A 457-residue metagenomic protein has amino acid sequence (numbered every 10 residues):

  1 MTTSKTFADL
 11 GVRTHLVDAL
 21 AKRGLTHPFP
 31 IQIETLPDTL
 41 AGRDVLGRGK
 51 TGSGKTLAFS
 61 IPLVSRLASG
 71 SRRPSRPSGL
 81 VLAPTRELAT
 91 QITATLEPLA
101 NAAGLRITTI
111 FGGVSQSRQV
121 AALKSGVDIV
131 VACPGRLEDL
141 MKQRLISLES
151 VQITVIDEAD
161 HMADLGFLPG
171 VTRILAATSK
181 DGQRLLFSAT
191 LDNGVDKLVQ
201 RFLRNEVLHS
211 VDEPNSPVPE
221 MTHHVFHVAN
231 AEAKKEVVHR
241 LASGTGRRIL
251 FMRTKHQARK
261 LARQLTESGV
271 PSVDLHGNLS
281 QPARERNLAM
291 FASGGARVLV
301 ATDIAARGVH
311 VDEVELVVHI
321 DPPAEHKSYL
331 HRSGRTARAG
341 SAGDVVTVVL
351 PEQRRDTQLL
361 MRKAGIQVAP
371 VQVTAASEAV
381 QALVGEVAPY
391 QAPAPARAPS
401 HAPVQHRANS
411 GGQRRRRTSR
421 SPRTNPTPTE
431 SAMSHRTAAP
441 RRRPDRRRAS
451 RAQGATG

Functional and structural regions predicted by a protein language model:
T2-R48: Conserved pre-motif I regulatory segment
L16-L25, R72-K142, S150-I153, L208 (+1 more regions): Conserved nucleic-acid-binding Ia/Ib motif block in the N-terminal RecA-like helicase ATPase lobe
I33-V45, T56-R73, T90, T95-L99: Walker A/P-loop NTP-binding motif
A41-G47, R76-G79, V127-D128, T245-R247 (+1 more regions): Pre-Walker A (Motif I) flank of P-loop NTPase domains
G49-S53: The conserved Walker
L80, L99, T108, Q119 (+2 more regions): Interdomain coupling/hinge region of P-loop NTPase helicase/AAA+ cores
Q152, S268-P271, H276-Q281, E285-V298 (+1 more regions): Conserved RecA-like helicase motor core of SF1/SF2 enzymes
G246, R263, E267, S293 (+3 more regions): Arginine-glycine-biased low-complexity disordered regions
